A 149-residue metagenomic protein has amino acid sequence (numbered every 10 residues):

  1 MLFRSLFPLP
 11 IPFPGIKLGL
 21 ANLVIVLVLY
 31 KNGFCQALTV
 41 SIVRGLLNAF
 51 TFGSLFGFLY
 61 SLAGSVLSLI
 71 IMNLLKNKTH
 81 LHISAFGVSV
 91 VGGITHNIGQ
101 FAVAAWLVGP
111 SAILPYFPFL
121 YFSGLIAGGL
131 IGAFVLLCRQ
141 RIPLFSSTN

Functional and structural regions predicted by a protein language model:
M1-R4, V43-G53, G93-G99: Aromatic-anchored segments of alpha-helical transmembrane domains
M1-V28: Hydrophobic transmembrane alpha-helices
P10-F13, N73-H80: Short, motif-level signal for alpha-helix interfacial/capping segments enriched in acidic residues and aromatics/proline
G19, S41, G45, S61 (+2 more regions): Hydrophobic transmembrane-helix microenvironments that flank and shape a buried ionizable site
L20-F34, I71-K76: Generic transmembrane alpha-helix motif of multi-pass integral membrane proteins
C35-N77: Helix-adjacent hinge/juxtasegments
S54, F58-L59, K78-N149: Membrane-embedded alpha-helical hairpins and interfacial helices in multi-pass inner-membrane proteins
